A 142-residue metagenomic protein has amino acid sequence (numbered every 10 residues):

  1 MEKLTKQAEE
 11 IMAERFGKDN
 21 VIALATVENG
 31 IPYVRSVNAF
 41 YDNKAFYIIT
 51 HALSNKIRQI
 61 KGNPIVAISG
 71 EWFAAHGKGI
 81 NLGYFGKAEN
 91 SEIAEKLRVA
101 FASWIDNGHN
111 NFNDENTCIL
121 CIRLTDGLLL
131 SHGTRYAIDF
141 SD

Functional and structural regions predicted by a protein language model:
M1-K18: Extreme N-terminal tail/first-helix region
E2-K3, A74-D142: Charged, gly/pro-rich active-site loop segments
E14-E28, I65-S69: A short, Trp-centered hydrophobic/proline-enriched beta-strand micro-motif
E14-F16, I31, N38-F40, Q59: Short, conserved, surface-exposed binding loops centered on an aromatic residue
D19, P32-R35, N63, E115-T117: Short beta-strand-initiation
N29, S69-F73, H132: Short strand-coil-strand connectors
P32, F46-Y47, G127: Hydrophobic residues embedded in beta-strands of well-ordered beta-sheets
A39-F73: A short mixed-secondary-structure module that forms the rim of ligand-binding clefts
